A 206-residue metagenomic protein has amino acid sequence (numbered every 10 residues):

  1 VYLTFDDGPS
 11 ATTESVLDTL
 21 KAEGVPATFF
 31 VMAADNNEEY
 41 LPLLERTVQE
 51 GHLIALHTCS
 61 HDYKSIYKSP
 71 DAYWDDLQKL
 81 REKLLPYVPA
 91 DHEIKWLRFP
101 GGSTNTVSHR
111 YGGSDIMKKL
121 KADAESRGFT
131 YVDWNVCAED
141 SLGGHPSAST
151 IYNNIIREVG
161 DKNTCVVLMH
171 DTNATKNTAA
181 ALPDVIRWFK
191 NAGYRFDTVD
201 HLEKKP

Functional and structural regions predicted by a protein language model:
V1-K95, F99, K204: Active-site beta->alpha N-cap acidic-glycine motif
L20, T47, D123-A124, F189: Generic structural signal for hydrophobic
E38-E39, H61-L168, T172-W188, Y194-R195 (+1 more regions): Catalytic domains of cell-wall/extracellular-matrix polysaccharide-remodeling enzymes, centered on de-N-acetylation
